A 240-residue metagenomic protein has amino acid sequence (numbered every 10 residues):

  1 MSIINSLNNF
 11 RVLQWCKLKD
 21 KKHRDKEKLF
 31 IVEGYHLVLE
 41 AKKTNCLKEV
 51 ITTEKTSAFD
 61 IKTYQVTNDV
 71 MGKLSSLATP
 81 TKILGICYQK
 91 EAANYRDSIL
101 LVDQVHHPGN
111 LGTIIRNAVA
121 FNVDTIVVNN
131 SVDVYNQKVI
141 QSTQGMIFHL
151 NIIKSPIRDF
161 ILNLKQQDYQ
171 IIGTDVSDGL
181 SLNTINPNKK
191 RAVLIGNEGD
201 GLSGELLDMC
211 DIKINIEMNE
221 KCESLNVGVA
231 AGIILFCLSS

Functional and structural regions predicted by a protein language model:
M1-E54, S131-V132: Boundary-proximal intrinsically disordered activation/regulatory segments immediately upstream of a helical core
S2-S6, Y64-T67, L150-R158: Short acidic-hydrophobic, aromatic-tinged amphipathic segments that line or gate anion-handling sites
F30-V32, L47-E54, T63-Q65, I86-C87 (+2 more regions): Short, hydrophobic beta-strand segments that form beta-sheet elements in well-ordered domains
A58-M71, S98, K189-A192, D211: Active-site regions of enzymes building and remodeling cell-envelope glycoconjugates
T63-Y88: Glycine/small-residue-rich loop that forms an oxyanion/phosphate-binding "nest" at active or ligand-binding sites
N94-S177: RNA substrate-binding interface of SAM-dependent RNA methyltransferases
A120-F121, V139-I147, G204-S240: Structured adenosyl-cofactor binding patch, chiefly the S-adenosyl-L-methionine
G173-C222: Active-site/ligand-binding-proximal alpha/beta "capping" segment
